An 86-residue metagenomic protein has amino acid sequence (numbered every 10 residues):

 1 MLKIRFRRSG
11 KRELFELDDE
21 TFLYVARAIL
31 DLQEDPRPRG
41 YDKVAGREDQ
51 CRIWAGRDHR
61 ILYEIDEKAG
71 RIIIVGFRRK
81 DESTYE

Functional and structural regions predicted by a protein language model:
M1-E16, E20-L23, R27, W54-R60 (+1 more regions): Enriched for short, Lys/Arg-rich terminal
L30-A55: A short, surface-exposed loop/turn module that caps and links secondary-structure elements
